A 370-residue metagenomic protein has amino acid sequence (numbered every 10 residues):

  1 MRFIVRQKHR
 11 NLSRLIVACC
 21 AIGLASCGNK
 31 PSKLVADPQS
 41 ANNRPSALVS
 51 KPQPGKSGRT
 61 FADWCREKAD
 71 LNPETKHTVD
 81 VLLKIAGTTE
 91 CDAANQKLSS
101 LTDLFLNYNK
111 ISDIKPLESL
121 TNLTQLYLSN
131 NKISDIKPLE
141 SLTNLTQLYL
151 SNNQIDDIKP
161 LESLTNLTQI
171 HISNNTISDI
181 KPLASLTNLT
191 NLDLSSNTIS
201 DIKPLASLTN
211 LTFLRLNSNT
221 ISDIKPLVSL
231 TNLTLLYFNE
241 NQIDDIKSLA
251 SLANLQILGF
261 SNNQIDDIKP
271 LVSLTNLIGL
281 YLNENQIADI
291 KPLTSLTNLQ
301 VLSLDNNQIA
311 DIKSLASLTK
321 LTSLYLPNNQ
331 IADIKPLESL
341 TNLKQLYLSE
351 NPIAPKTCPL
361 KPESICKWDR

Functional and structural regions predicted by a protein language model:
R2-P116, P138, P160, P182 (+5 more regions): N-terminal capping/linker segments that flank leucine-rich repeat
K33, S50-K51, S112, S134 (+12 more regions): Intrinsic-disorder/low-complexity detector
K33-V35, A41, A47, E140 (+20 more regions): Intrinsically disordered, low-complexity tandem-repeat regions
L101, L123, L145, L167 (+9 more regions): Conserved hydrophobic position(s) of the canonical leucine-rich repeat
L104-L106, L126-L128, L148-L150, I170-I172 (+8 more regions): Conserved hydrophobic beta-strand positions in leucine-rich repeat
I114-L117, I136-L139, I158-L161, I180-L183 (+8 more regions): Canonical leucine-rich repeat
P292, T297, V301-E350: Ankyrin-repeat and related helical/solenoid repeat scaffolds used for protein-protein interactions
